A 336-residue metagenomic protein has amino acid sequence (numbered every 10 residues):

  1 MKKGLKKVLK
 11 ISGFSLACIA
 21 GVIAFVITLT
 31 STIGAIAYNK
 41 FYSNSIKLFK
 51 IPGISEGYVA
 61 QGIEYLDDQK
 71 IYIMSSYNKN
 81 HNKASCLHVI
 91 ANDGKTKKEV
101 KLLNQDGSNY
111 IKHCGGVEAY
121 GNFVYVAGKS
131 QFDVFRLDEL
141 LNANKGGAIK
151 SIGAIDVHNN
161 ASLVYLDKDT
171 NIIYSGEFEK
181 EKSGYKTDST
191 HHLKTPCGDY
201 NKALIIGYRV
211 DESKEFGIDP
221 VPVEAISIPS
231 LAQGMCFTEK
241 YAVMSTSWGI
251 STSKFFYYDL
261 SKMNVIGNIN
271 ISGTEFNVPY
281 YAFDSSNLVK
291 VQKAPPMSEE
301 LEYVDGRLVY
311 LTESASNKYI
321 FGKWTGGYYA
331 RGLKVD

Functional and structural regions predicted by a protein language model:
L48-S85: Beta-strand-rich domains and repeat architectures in extracellular enzymes and scaffolds, especially beta-propellers
I51-E56, K101-N109, G153-V157, V223-I228 (+1 more regions): Surface loop/turn motifs at the tips and blade-to-blade linkers of beta-strand repeat domains
G57-E64, S108-G116, D156-L166, P229-G234 (+1 more regions): Repeated scaffold domains used in trafficking and secretory/extracellular systems, primarily beta-propellers
D68-K70, G121-N122, D169-N171, E239-Y241 (+1 more regions): Short coil/turn segments that connect the beta-strands within blades of beta-propeller domains
N78-H81, Q131-D133, K180-S183, G249-T252 (+1 more regions): Short glycine/acidic-enriched loop and turn motifs that connect beta-strands
A84-D93, L137-L140, G147-A148, S189-E212 (+2 more regions): Beta-propeller blade signature
C86-H88, G94-N122: Blade-loop segments of beta-propeller domains
A225-Y281, V291: Loop/turn-rich, solvent-exposed surfaces of beta-rich toroidal or solenoidal domains
